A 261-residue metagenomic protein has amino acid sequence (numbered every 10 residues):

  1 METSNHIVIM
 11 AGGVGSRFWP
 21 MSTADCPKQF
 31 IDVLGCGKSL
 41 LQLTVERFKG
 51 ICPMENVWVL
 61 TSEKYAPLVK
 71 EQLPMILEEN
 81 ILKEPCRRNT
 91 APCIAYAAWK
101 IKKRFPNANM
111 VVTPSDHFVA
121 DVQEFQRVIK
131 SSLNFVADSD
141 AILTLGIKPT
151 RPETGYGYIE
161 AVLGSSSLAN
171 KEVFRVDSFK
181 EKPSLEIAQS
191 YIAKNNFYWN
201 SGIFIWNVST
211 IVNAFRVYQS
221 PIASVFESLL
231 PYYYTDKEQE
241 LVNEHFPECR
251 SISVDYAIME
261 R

Functional and structural regions predicted by a protein language model:
M1-I9, S16-A24, G35-P114, A120-K130: Conserved N-terminal catalytic core of the sugar/cofactor nucleotidyltransferase
M1-T3, M10, G50-C52, K103-F105 (+6 more regions): Solvent-exposed alpha-helices and their adjacent loops that cap or buttress functional pockets in soluble metabolic
A11, K49-C52, L73, F105 (+6 more regions): Structural signal for hydrophobic packing residues in well-ordered secondary-structure cores of soluble enzyme domains
G12, S62-E63, T113-S115, V122 (+4 more regions): Fold-independent oxyanion-binding glycine-rich loops and adjacent beta-strand/coil segments at enzyme active sites
F118-V122, R151-Y156, I187-A188, V212: Short, well-ordered, mixed-charge alpha-helical segments that flank or form enzyme active sites
D121-E153: Conserved donor-nucleotide/metal-binding helix-loop-beta segment in metal-dependent transferases, i.e., the alpha-helix
Y158-R261: Catalytic core of tubulin tyrosine ligase-like
